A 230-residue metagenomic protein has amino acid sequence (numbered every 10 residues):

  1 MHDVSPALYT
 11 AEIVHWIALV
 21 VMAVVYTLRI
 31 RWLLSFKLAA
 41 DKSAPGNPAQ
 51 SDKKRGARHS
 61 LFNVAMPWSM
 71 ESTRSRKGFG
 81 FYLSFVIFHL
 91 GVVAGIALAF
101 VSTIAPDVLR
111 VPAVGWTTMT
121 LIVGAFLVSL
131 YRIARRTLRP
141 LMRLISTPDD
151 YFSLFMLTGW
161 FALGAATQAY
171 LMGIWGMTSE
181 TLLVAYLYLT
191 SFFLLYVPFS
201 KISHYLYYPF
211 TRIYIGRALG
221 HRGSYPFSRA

Functional and structural regions predicted by a protein language model:
M1-R29, L154-L171, W175-T178: Long, highly hydrophobic alpha-helical transmembrane signal-anchor segments
H2-L8, P67-F81: Cytosolic juxtamembrane amphipathic/interface segments immediately preceding and feeding into a transmembrane helix
V14-N47, Y196-P198: Hydrophobic alpha-helical membrane-embedded segments
A18-V25, F79-S102, I122-R132, S153-A166 (+1 more regions): Hydrophobic alpha-helical transmembrane segments of multi-pass integral membrane proteins
I30-S72: Membrane-interface amphipathic/juxtamembrane segments adjacent to transmembrane helices
G78-F85, I104-I122, S146: Transmembrane alpha-helix entry/boundary detector in multi-pass membrane proteins
L138-W160: Membrane-helix boundary/juxtamembrane motif in polytopic membrane proteins
M156-A230: Terminal transmembrane helical module of multi-pass membrane proteins
